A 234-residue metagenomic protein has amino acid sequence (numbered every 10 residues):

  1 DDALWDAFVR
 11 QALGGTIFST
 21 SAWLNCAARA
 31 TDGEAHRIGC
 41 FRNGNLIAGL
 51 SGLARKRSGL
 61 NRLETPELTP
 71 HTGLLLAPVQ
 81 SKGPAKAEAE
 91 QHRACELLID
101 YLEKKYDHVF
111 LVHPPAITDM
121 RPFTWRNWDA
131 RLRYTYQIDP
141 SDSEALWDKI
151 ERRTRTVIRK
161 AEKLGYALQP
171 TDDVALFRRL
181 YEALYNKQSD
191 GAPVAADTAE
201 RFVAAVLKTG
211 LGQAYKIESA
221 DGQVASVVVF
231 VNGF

Functional and structural regions predicted by a protein language model:
D1-L60, P114-F234: A conserved beta-strand-loop-helix scaffold within acyl/acetyltransferase catalytic domains
R57-W128, F234: Acyl-donor binding region in acyl/amide transferases
